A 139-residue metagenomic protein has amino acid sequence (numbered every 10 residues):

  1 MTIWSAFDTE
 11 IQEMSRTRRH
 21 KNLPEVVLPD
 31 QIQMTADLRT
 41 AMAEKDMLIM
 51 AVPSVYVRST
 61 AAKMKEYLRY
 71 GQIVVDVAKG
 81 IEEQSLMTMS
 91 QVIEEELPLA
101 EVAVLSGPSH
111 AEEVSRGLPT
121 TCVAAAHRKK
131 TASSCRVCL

Functional and structural regions predicted by a protein language model:
M1-V27, Q31-A36, K63: NAD(P)+-binding Rossmann beta1-loop-alpha1 motif at the extreme N-terminus of oxidoreductases
I3, M34, I49-M50, A124: Conserved SAM-binding loop
A6, K79, H127: Cofactor-binding loop segments of dinucleotide-utilizing enzymes, especially the Rossmann-like FAD- and NAD(P)+-binding
T9, V55-Y56, K130: Short alpha-helical
R18-L23, Q91-I93, P119-A124: Short, hinge-like loop/turn segments at secondary-structure boundaries
L28, T35-A43, M47-P119, C135: Rossmann-like NAD(P)(H) cofactor-binding subdomain of soluble oxidoreductases
L118-L139: Conserved anion/nucleotide-ligand pocket segment
